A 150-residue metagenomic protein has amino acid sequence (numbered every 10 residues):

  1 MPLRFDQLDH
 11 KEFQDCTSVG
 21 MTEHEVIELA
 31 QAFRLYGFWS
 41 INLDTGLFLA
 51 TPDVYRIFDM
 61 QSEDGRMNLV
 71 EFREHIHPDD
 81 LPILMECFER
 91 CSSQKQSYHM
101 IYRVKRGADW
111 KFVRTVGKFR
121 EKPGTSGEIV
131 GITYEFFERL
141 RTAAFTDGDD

Functional and structural regions predicted by a protein language model:
P2-C16, T125-D147: PAS-family sensory domains
P2-D6, Y55-V130: PAS-family sensory domains
E12-T22, L81-I83: Short, positively charged
S18-R73, F112, K118, A144-D150: PAS-family sensory domain signal
N42, D80, E135: Acidic active-site catalytic centers that drive phospho-/nucleotidyl reactions and related ester hydrolyses
N42, G107-D109, R139: Short, charged helix-to-loop "capping" segments that act as catalytic/coupling loops
L49, E86, P123, R139-T142: Active-site-proximal flexible loops/turns
